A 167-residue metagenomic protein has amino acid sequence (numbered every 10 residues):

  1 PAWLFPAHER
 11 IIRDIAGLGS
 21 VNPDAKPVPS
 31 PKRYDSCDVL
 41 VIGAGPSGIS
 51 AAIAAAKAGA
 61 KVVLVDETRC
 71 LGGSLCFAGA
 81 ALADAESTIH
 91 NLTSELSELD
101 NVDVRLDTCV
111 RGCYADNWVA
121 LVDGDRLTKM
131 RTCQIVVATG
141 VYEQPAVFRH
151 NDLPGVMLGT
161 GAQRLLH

Functional and structural regions predicted by a protein language model:
P1-I42, F77, T88-H167: FAD-binding core/adjacent interface of flavoenzyme oxidoreductases
D38-V63: N-terminal Rossmann-like FAD-binding beta1-loop-alpha1 element of flavoenzymes
S50, G73, P145-V147: Short helix/loop capping segments that flank catalytic or ligand/cofactor-binding pockets
A58-C76: Glycine-rich FAD pyrophosphate-binding loop
V62-L64, E86, H90: Ampipathic, surface-exposed secondary-structure segments
A80-D84: Short, hinge-like loop/turn segments at secondary-structure boundaries
